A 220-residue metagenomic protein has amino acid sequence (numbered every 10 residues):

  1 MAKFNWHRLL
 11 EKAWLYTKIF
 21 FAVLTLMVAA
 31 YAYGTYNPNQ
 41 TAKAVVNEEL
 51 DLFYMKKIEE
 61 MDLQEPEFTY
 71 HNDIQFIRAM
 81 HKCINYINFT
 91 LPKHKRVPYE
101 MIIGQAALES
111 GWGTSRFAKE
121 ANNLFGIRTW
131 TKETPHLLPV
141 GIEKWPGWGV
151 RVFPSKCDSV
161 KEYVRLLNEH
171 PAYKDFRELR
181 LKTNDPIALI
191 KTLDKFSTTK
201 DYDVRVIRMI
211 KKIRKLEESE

Functional and structural regions predicted by a protein language model:
A2-I103, L108, W112-E220: Catalytic cores of secreted/periplasmic lytic hydrolases that degrade extracellular macromolecules
